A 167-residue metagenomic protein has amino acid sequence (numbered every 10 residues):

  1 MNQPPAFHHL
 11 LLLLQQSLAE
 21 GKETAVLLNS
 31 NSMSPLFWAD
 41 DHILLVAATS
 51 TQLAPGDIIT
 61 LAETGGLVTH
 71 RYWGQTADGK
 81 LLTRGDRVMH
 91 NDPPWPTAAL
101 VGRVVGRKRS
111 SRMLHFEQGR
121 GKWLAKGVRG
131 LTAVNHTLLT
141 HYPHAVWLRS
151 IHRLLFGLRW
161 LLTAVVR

Functional and structural regions predicted by a protein language model:
M1-R167: Extended hydrophobic leader/signal-anchor segments used for secretion and membrane insertion
